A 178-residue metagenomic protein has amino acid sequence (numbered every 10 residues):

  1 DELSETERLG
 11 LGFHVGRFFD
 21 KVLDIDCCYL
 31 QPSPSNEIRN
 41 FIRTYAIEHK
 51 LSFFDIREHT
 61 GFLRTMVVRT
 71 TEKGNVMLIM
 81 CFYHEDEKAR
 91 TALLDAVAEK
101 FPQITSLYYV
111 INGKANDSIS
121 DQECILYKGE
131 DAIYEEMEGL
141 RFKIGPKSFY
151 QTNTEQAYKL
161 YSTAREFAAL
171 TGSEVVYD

Functional and structural regions predicted by a protein language model:
D1-D178: Accessory RNA-recognition modules of RNA-modification enzymes
